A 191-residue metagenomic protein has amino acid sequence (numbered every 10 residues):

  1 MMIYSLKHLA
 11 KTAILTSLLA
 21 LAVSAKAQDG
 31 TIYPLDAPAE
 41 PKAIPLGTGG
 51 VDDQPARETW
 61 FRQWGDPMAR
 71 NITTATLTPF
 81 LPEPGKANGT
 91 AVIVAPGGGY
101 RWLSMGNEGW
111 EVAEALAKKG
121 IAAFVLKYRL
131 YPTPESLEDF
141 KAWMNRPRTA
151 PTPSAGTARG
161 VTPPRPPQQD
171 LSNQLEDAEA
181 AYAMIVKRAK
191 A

Functional and structural regions predicted by a protein language model:
M2-I14: Bacterial N-terminal signal peptides that target proteins for export
T12-A22: Bacterial N-terminal signal peptides
D29-K86, S172: N-terminal cap/lid segment of alpha/beta-hydrolase-fold proteins
N88-G97: Short beta-strand element of the alpha/beta-hydrolase
G98, K127-P134: Short beta-to-alpha linker loops that shape the active-site pocket of alpha/beta-hydrolase fold enzymes
G99-R101, A123, M184: Serine-hydrolase catalytic-loop signature spanning alpha/beta hydrolases and amidase-signature enzymes
G106-F124: Short amphipathic alpha-helix adjacent to the substrate-entry channel of hydrolases
K141-K190: Alpha/beta-hydrolase active-site loop
